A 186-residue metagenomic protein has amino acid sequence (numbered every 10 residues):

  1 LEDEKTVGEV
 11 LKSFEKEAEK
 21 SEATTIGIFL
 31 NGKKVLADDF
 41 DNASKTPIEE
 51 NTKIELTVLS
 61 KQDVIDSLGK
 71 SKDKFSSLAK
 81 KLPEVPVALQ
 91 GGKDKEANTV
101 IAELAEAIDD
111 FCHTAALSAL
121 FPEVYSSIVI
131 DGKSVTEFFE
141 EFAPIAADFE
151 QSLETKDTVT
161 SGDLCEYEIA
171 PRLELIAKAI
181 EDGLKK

Functional and structural regions predicted by a protein language model:
L1-E2, T155: Short N-terminal helix-initiation segments at or just after the protein's N-terminus
D3-E19: Short amphipathic, charge-patterned alpha-helical segments
E19-I28, G32-S126: Long amphipathic alpha-helical segments with strong coiled-coil/leucine-zipper propensity
L68, D94, G132, T155-V159: Active-site oxyanion-binding pockets that recognize sulfate/phosphate
L68-S71, A97, I101-L104, V135 (+3 more regions): Hydrophobic packing residues in well-ordered alpha-helices of helical domains and bundles
A119-E140: Intrinsic, low-complexity N-terminal interaction/targeting segments
E140-K186: Alpha-helical oligomerization segments
